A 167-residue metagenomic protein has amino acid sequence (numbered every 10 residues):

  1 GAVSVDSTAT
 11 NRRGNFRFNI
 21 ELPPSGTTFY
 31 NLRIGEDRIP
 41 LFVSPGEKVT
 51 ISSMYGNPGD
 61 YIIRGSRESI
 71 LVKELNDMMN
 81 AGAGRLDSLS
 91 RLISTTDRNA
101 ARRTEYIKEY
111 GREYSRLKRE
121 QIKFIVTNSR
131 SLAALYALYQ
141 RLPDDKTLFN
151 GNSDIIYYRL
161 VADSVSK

Functional and structural regions predicted by a protein language model:
G1-R119, K123-F124: A non-transmembrane, solvent-exposed segment enriched in polar/low-complexity residues
V5, L138-L142, Y158-V161: Conserved short hydrophobic patches within well-ordered secondary structure
S88, L92, Q140-T147: Short regulatory "switch" loops immediately downstream of catalytic or recognition motifs within protein catalytic
K108, K146-I156: Short coil/turn connectors between adjacent alpha-helices in alpha-solenoid helical repeat scaffolds
I125, S129, N150-S153: Structural signature of alpha-solenoid helical repeat scaffolds
S129-D145: Amphipathic alpha-helical repeat scaffolds of TPR domains
S153-K167: N-proximal helix/coil linker or "cap" segments that precede and/or mark the start of modular domains
